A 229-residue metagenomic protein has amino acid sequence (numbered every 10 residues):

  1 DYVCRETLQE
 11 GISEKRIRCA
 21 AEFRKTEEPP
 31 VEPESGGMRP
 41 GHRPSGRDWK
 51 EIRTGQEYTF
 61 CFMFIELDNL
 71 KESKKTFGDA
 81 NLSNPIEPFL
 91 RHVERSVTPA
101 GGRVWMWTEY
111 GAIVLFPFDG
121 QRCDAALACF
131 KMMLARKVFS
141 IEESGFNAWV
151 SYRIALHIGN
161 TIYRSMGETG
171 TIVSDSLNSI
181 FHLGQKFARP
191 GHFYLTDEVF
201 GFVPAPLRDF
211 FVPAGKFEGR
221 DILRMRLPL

Functional and structural regions predicted by a protein language model:
D1-E27, P190-L229: Intrinsically disordered, glycine/charged-rich C-terminal tails and inter-domain linkers that flank nucleotidyl cyclase
D1-T54, C61, N69-L70: Regulatory/sensor and coupling segments of signal-transduction and defense proteins
D48-D124: Catalytic NTP-binding/metal-coordinating core of nucleotidyl cyclase/transferase enzymes
L67, F118, I158-G159, D197: Residues immediately flanking
I86-G102, F118-I154, I158, L177-G184: Alpha-helical scaffold within the catalytic cores of cyclic-nucleotide enzymes
H157, D175-G201: Catalytic/regulatory signature loops of cyclic-dinucleotide turnover enzymes and related class III nucleotidyl cyclases
I162-M166, F202-A205: Switch/connector loops and helix/strand junctions flanking conserved nucleotide-binding motifs in nucleotide-processing
M166-S174: Short, surface-exposed loop/helix-turn segments at secondary-structure junctions that function as lids/hinges flanking
